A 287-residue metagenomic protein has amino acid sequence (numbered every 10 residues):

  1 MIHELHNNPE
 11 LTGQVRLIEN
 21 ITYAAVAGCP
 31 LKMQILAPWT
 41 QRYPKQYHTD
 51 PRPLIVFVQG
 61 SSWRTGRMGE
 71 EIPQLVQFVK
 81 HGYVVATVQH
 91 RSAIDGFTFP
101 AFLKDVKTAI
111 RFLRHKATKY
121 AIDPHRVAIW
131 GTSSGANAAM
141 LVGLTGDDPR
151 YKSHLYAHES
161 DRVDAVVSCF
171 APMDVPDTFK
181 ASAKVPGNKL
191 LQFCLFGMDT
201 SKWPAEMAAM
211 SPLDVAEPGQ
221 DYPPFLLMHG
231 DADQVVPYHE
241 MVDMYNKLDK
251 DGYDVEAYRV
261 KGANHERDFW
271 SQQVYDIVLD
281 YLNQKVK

Functional and structural regions predicted by a protein language model:
M1-K287: Alpha/beta-hydrolase superfamily serine-hydrolase fold, recognizing
